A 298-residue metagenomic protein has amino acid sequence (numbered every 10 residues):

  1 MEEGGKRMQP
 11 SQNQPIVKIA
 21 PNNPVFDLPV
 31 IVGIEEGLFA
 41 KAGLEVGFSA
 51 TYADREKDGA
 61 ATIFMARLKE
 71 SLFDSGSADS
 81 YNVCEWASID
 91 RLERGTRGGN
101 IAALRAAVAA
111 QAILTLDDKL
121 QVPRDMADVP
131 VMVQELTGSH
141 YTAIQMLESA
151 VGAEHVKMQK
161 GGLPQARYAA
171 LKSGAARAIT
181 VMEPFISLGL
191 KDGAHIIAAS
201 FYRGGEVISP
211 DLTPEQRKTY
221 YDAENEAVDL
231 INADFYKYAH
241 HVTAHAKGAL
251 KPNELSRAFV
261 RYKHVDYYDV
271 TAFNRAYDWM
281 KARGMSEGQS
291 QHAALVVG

Functional and structural regions predicted by a protein language model:
G4-Q145, S149-V151, M158, R177-T180 (+1 more regions): Short, glycine-/small- and polar/acidic-enriched structural segments that line small-molecule recognition paths
G37, S71, R124, Y141 (+9 more regions): Solvent-exposed, polar/charged alpha-helical surfaces in well-ordered, non-transmembrane soluble domains, broadly
D54, S88, I186, G204 (+1 more regions): Positions that flank functional sites
M158-H245: Pocket-lining segment of extracytoplasmic ligand-binding domains
V181, E287-G298: Long, low-complexity C-terminal extensions of enzymes
P214-E287: Secondary-structure end/capping motifs
